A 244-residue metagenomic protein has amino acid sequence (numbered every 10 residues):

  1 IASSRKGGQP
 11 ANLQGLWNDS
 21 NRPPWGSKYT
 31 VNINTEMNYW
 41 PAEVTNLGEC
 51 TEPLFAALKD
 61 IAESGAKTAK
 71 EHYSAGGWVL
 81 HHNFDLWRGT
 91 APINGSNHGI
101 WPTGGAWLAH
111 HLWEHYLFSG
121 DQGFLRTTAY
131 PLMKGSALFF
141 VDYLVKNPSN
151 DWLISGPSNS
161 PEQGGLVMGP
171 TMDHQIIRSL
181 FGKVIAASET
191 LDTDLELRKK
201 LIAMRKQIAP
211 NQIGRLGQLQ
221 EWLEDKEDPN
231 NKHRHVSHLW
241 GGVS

Functional and structural regions predicted by a protein language model:
A2-L13, K28, P41, T51-L54 (+2 more regions): Short, solvent-exposed loop/turn and secondary-structure capping segments
S3-G8, T45, H115-T127, F139-W152: Secondary-structure transition/capping motifs at alpha-helix termini and the adjoining loop/turn into the next element
R5-E36, D60, E71, G241: Short, structured secondary-structure elements that scaffold catalytic or ligand/cofactor-binding regions
G7-G15, A75-T90, G105-L112, W152-N159 (+1 more regions): Active-site-adjacent bridging/hinge elements
Q14-N18, A57-L58, H111, Q122-F139 (+1 more regions): Active/binding-pocket-proximal capping segment
G15-G26, L80-I100, G156-P170, D225: Acidic/His metal-coordination segments adjacent to aromatic residues that form catalytic metal sites in metalloenzymes
V31-E71, W87-R88, N97-Q122, T127 (+1 more regions): Active-site core of glycosidic bond-cleaving carbohydrate-active enzymes
G135-A187: Acidic/histidine-rich catalytic neighborhood
